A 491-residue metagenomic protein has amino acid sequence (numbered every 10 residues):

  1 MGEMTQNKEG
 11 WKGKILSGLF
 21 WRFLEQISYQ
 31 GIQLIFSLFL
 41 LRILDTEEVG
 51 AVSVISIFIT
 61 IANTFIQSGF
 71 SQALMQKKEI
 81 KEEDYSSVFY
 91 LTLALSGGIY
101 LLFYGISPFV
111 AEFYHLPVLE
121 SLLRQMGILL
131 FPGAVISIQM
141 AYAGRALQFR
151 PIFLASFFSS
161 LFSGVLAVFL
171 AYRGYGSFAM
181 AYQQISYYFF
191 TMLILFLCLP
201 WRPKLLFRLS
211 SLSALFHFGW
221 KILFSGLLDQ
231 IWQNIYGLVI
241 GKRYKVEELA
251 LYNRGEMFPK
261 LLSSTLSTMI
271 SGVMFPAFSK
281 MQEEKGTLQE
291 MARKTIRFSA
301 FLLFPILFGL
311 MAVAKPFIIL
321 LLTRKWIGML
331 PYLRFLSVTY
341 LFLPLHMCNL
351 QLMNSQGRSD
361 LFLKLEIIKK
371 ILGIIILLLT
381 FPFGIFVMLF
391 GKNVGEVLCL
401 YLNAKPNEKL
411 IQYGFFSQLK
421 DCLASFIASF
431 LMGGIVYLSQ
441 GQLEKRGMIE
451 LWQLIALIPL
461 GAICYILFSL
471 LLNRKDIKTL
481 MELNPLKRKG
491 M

Functional and structural regions predicted by a protein language model:
M1-L34, Q72-Q76, I80-S87, L119 (+6 more regions): N-terminal membrane topogenesis motif
M1-W11, I15, R150, L193-L238 (+3 more regions): Interhelical loop/hinge segments that connect adjacent transmembrane helices in multipass membrane
G2-E9, L410-F415, G434-M491: Membrane-proximal transmembrane or re-entrant/amphipathic helices at the cytosolic face
G2-M4, L34, Y90-H115, Q125 (+4 more regions): Alpha-helical transmembrane segments of multi-pass membrane transport and lipid-handling proteins
W11-F70, L93-F109, R124, S159-V168 (+2 more regions): Signature of the first transmembrane helix
G18-Q33, M180-Y187, T191, L195 (+7 more regions): Transmembrane helical elements of multi-pass membrane transporters/channels
Y29-Q33, S37, S56-M75, Q125-G144 (+8 more regions): Short runs within selected transmembrane alpha-helices of multi-pass transporters and secretion channels
Q33, T64-E82, G144-R145, G255 (+2 more regions): Helix-loop junctions and terminal segments of transmembrane helices in multi-pass membrane transport/translocation
